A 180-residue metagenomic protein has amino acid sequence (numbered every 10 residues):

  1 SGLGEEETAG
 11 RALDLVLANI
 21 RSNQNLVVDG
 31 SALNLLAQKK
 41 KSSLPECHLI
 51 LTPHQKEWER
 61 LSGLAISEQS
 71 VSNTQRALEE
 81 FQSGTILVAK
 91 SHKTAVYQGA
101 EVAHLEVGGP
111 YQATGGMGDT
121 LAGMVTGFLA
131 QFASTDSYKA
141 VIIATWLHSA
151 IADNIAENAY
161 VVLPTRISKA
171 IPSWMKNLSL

Functional and structural regions predicted by a protein language model:
S1-V107, K176: Glycine-rich phosphate/dinucleotide-binding loop and adjoining beta-alpha-beta core of small-molecule
L15-A18, K41, E46, S134-T135 (+3 more regions): N-terminal loops that bind phosphate or other acidic moieties and the adjacent beta-alpha structural core
D29, D119, A140: Hydrophobic, well-ordered secondary-structure elements that form the walls of internal hydrophobic environments
Q55-K56, W146-A150: Short connector loops/turns at beta-strand edges and beta->alpha or beta->beta junctions
G109-V125, S137, Y160: Short glycine/threonine-rich catalytic loop with a Thr-x-Gly-x-Asp
L121-L129, V141-H148, I167, I171 (+1 more regions): Buried hydrophobic packing segments
L129-A144, D153-N158: Phosphate-handling active-site elements
A150-L180: Charged C-terminal helix
